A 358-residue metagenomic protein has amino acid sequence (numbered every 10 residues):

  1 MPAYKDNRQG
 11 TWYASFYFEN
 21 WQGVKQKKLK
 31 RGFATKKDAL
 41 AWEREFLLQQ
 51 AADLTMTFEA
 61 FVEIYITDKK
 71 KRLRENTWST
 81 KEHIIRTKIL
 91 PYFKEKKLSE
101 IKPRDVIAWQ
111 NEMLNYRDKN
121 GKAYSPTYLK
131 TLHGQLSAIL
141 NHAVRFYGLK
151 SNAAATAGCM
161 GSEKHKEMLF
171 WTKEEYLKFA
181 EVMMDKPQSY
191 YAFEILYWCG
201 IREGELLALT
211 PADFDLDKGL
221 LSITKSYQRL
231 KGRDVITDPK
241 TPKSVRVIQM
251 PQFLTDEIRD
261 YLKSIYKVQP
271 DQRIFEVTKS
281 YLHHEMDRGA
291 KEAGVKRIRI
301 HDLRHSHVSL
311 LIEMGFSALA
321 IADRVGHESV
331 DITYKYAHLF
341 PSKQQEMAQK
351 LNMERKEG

Functional and structural regions predicted by a protein language model:
A3, T67-A153, H165, P187 (+2 more regions): N-terminal core-binding DNA-recognition domain of tyrosine site-specific recombinases/integrases
N7-Y13, Y17-A108, K263, V268-P270: N-terminal DNA-binding module of tyrosine recombinases/phage integrases
H83, K173-L177, S226-R229, P251-K296: Active-site/catalytic core of tyrosine-dependent DNA strand-transfer enzymes
A123-P126, K130, R145, L149-L209 (+4 more regions): Basic, Lys/Arg- and aromatic-enriched nucleic-acid-binding interface segment
T127, R145, E194, W198 (+5 more regions): C-terminal catalytic core of tyrosine-transesterase DNA break-rejoin enzymes
F170, Y227, S280, A318 (+1 more regions): Catalytic-site neighborhood detector that most strongly recognizes the C-terminal catalytic loop/helix of tyrosine
K178-V182, G232-D238, H338-G358: DNA/chromatin major-groove-contacting recognition/catalytic segments
K218, K231-R233, T237-V245, Q249-L254 (+2 more regions): C-terminal secondary-structure termini that scaffold catalytic or DNA-interacting sites
